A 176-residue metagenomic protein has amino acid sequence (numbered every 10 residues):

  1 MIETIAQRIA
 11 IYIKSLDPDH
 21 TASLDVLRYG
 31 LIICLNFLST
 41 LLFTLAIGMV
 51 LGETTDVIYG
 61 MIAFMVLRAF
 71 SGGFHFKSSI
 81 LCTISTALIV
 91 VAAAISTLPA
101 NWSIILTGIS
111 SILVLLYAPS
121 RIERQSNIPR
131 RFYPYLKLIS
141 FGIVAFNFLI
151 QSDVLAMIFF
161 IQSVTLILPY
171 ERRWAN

Functional and structural regions predicted by a protein language model:
M1-L31: N-terminal juxtamembrane cytosolic/stromal segments of multi-pass membrane proteins
H20-I33, G72-L81, I122-Y133: Short, amphipathic, aromatic/basic-enriched membrane-interface segments that mark the entry/exit of transmembrane
Y29-L81: Selected alpha-helical membrane-embedding segments in polytopic membrane proteins
L38-I47, I62-R68, S85-A94, K137-F146: Hydrophobic, membrane-inserted alpha-helices
V57-M65, I104-L113, V154-T165: Hydrophobic core segments of alpha-helical transmembrane domains in multi-pass membrane proteins
F64-H75, L115-Q125, L166-W174: C-terminal ends of transmembrane helices
K77-L88, S103-I109, N127-K137: Cytoplasmic-side transmembrane-helix entry/capping segments in multi-pass membrane proteins
I122-N176: Terminal transmembrane helical module of multi-pass membrane proteins
